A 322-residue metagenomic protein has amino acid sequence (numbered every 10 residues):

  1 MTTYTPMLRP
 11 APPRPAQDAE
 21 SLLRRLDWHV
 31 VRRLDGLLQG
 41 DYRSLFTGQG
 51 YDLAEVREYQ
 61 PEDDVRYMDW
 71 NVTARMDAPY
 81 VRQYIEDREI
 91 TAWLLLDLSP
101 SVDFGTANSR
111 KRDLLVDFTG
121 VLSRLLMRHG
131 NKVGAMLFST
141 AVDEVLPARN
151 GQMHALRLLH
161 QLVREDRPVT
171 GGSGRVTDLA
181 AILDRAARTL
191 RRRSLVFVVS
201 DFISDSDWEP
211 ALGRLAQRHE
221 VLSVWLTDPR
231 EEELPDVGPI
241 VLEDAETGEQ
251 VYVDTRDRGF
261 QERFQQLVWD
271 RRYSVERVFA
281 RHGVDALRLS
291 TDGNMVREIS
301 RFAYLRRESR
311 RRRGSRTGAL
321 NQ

Functional and structural regions predicted by a protein language model:
T2-L45, E58-D63, V72, V81-G120 (+1 more regions): Exposed, interaction-prone extracellular/peripheral surfaces
F46-G50: A positional/architectural concept
D52-E55, A78: Short alpha-helical segments and helix-capping/turn motifs at coil-helix boundaries
A54-R57, R66-M68: A short, local hydrophobic-aromatic micro-motif
R66-M76: N-terminal low-complexity, intrinsically disordered segments
